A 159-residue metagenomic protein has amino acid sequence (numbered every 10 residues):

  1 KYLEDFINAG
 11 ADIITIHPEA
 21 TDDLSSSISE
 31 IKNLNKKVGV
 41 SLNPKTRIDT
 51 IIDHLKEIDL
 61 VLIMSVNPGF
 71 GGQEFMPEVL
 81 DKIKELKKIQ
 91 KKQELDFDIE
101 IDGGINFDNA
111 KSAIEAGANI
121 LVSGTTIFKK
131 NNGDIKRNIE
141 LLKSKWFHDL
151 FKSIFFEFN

Functional and structural regions predicted by a protein language model:
K1-D5, A11-D98: Conserved anion-binding
F6, V61, L86, D102 (+3 more regions): Conserved, mostly hydrophobic/aromatic
A9-A11, G117-A118: As written
I13, V38, I120-L121, I127: A short hydrophobic/small-residue beta-strand
E19, I114-V122: Short, electropositive alpha-helical surface patch
G104-A116: Acidic, divalent-metal-coordinating active-site segment for phosphoryl/phosphodiester hydrolysis, typified by short
I114, F128-L150: C-terminal helical cap(s) of enzyme catalytic domains, especially alpha/beta-barrels
S153, F158: Cationic, low-complexity basic patches in intrinsically disordered or flexible, solvent-exposed regions
